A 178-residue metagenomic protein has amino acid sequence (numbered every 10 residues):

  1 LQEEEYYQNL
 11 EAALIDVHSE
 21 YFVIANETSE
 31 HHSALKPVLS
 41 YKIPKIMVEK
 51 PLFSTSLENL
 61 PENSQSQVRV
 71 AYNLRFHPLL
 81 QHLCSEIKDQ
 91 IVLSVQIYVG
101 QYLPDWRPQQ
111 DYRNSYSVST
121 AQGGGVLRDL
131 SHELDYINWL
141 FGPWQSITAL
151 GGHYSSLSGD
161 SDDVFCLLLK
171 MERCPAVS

Functional and structural regions predicted by a protein language model:
L1-E3, D16: N-terminal Rossmann-like dinucleotide-binding module
E5-L10: Short acidic-hydrophobic, aromatic-tinged amphipathic segments that line or gate anion-handling sites
D16, E20-Y21, E27-T28, H32-R75: Beta-strand-loop-alpha-helix segment that lines the small-molecule cofactor/substrate pocket of alpha/beta enzymes
A25-N26, V99: Glycine-rich, N-terminal phosphate-binding loop of Rossmann-like dinucleotide-binding domains
H77-T148, S155-L157: Predominantly a Rossmann-like dinucleotide-binding segment in NAD(P)-dependent oxidoreductases
G159-F165: A short, glycine/Asx- and small/polar-enriched loop/turn that sits immediately N-terminal to a beta-strand
L167-C174: Active-site beta-strand termini and strand-to-loop segments that position acidic
